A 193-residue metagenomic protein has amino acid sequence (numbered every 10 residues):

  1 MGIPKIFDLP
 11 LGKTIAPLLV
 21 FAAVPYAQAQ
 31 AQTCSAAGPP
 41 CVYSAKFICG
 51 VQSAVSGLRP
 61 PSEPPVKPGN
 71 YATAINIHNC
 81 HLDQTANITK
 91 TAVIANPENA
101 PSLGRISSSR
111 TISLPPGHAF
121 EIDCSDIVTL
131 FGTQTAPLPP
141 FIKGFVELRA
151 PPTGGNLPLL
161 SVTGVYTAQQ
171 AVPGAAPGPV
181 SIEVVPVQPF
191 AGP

Functional and structural regions predicted by a protein language model:
M1-L11: N-terminal secretory signal peptides that target proteins for export/translocation
K5, I15-A16, V66-G69: Exposed boundary/loop context
P10-L19: Sec-dependent signal peptide hydrophobic core
V20-A29: C-terminal segment of classical bacterial N-terminal signal peptides
A29-P193: Gly/Pro-rich, tryptophan- and cysteine-flecked surface segments typical of secreted/extracellular proteins
